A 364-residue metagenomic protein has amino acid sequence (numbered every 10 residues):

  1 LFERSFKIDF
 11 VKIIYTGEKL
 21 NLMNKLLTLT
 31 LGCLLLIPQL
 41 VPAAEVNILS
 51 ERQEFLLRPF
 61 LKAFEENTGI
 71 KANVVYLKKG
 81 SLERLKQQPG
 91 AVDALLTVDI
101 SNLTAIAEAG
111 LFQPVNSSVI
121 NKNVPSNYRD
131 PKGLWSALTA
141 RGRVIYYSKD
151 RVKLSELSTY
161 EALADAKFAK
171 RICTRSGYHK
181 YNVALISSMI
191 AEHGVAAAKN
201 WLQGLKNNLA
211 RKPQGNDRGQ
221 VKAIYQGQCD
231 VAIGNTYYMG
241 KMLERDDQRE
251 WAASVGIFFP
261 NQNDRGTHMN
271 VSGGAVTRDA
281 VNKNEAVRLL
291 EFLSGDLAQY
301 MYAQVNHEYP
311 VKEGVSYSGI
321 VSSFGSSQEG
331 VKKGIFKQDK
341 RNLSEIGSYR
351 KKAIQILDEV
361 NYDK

Functional and structural regions predicted by a protein language model:
A44-T104: Early extracytoplasmic/lumenal segment of secretory-pathway proteins
L49-R52, P131-K132, Y147-K149, S155 (+3 more regions): Short beta-strand->loop
G90-L95, Q113-I145, E161, R171-T174: A structural signal for short loop-to-beta-strand junctions that line the ligand-binding cleft of periplasmic/secreted
I100-L111, D130-S158, I186-S187, M269-A275: Periplasmic solute-binding protein
K122, N127, R141, L202-K206 (+2 more regions): Periplasmic-binding protein-like
S188, H193-P260: Ligand-binding pocket segment of bilobal, Venus flytrap-like solute-binding proteins
S272-K337: Mature extracytoplasmic/periplasmic domains
K332-K364: Conserved C-terminal helix/tail region of periplasmic/extracytoplasmic solute-binding proteins
